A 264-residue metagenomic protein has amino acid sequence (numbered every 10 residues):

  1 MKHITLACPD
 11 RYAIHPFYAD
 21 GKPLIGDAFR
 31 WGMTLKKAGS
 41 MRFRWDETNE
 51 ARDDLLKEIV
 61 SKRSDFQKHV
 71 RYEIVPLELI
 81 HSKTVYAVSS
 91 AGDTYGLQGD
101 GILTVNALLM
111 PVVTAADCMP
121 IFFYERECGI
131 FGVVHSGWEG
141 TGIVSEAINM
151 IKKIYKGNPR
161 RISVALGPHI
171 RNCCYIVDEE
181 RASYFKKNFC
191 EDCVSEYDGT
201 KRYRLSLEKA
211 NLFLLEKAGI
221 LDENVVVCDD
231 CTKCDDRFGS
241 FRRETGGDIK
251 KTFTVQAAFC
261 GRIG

Functional and structural regions predicted by a protein language model:
M1-G264: Active-site microenvironment for binding and transforming phosphate-containing groups
